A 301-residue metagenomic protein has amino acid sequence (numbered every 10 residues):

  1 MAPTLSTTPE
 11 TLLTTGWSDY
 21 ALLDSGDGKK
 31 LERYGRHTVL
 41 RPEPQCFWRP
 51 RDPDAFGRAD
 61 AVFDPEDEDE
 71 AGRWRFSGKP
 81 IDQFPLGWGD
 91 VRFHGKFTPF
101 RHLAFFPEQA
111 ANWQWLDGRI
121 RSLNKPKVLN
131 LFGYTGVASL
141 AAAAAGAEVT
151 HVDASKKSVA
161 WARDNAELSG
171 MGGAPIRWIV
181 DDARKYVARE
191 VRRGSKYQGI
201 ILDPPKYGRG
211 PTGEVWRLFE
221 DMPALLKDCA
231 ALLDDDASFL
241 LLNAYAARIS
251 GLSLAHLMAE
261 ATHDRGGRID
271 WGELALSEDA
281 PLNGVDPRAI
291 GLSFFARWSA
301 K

Functional and structural regions predicted by a protein language model:
G16-E32, V39-P107, Q114: Non-catalytic substrate-recognition/targeting regions of SAM-dependent transferases
P107-N124: Conserved alpha-helix/loop element of class I SAM-dependent methyltransferases that forms part of the SAM/SAH-binding
N124-Y134: Conserved class I S-adenosyl-L-methionine
T135-A147: Conserved SAM-binding loop of SAM-dependent methyltransferases across substrates and taxa, primarily the Class I
E148-D153: Conserved SAM-binding motif I beta-strand of class I
S155-I201: S-adenosyl-L-methionine
A183-A261: S-adenosylmethionine
A237-K301: C-terminal catalytic and target-recognition region of SAM-dependent MTase-like enzymes, primarily methyltransferases
